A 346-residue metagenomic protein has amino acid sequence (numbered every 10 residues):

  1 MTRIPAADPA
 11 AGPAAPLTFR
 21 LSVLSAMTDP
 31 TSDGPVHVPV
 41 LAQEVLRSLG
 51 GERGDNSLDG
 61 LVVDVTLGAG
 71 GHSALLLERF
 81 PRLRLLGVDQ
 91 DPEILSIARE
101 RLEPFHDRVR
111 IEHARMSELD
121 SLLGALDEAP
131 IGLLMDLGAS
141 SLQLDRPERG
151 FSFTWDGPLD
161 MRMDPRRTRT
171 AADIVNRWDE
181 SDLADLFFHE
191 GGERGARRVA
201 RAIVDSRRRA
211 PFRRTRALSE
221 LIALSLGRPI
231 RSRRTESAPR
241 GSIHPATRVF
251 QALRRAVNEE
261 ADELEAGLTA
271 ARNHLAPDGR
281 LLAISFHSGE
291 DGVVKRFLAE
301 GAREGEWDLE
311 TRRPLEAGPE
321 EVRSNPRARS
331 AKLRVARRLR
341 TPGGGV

Functional and structural regions predicted by a protein language model:
T2-D8, G12, P16-V346: S-adenosyl-L-methionine-dependent methyltransferase catalytic core, i.e., the SAM/SAH-binding region
